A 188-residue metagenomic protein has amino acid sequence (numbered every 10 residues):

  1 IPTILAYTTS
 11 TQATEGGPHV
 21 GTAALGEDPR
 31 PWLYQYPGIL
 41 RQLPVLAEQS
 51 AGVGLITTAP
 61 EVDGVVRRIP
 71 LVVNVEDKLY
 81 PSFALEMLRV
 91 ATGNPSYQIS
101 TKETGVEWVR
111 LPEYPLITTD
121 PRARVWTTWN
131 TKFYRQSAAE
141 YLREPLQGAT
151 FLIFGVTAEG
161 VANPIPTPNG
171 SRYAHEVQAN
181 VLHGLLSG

Functional and structural regions predicted by a protein language model:
I1-P115, L146-G188: Non-transmembrane functional regions of envelope-associated proteins
I99-R143: Substrate-access "cap/lid" subdomains that shape and gate the entrance to catalytic or ligand-binding pockets
